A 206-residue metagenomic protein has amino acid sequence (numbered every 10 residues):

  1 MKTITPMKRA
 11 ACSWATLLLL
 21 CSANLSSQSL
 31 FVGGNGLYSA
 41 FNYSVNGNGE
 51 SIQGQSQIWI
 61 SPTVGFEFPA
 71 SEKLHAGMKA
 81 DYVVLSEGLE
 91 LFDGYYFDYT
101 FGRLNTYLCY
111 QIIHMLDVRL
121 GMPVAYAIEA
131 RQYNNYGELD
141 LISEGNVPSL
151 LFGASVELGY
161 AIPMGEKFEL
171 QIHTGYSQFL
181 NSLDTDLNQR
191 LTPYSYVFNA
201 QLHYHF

Functional and structural regions predicted by a protein language model:
M1-F31: Cleavable N-terminal export/targeting peptides
L25-L85, L89, S177, V197 (+1 more regions): Short glycine/proline- and aromatic-enriched beta-strand/turn motifs that initiate or cap beta-hairpins
Q28-L30, G54-I60, D98-G102, H114 (+2 more regions): Residues that define the transmembrane beta-barrel architecture of outer-membrane proteins
S39-A40, S44-S56, E90-T106, I113-L116 (+1 more regions): Transmembrane beta-barrel domains of bacterial outer-membrane proteins
Y43-S51, G88-Y95, A130-L139, L183-Q189: Outer-membrane beta-barrel translocator domains and adjoining extracellular loop/strand segments of Gram-negative
P69-S71, Q111-M115, P163-G165: Outer-membrane beta-barrel channels and translocator barrels
G77-K79, N105, D117-P123, Q171-H173: Outer-envelope exported proteins of Gram-negative bacteria
L85, N146, L151-F206: Predominantly the C-terminal beta-signal and adjacent terminal strand-loop region of outer-membrane beta-barrel
